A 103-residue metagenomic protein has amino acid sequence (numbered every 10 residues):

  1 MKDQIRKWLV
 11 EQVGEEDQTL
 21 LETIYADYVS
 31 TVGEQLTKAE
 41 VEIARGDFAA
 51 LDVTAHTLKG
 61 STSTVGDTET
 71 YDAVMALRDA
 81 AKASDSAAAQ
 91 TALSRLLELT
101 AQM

Functional and structural regions predicted by a protein language model:
M1-V53, T57-K59, S63-M103: Two-component system phosphorelay core
